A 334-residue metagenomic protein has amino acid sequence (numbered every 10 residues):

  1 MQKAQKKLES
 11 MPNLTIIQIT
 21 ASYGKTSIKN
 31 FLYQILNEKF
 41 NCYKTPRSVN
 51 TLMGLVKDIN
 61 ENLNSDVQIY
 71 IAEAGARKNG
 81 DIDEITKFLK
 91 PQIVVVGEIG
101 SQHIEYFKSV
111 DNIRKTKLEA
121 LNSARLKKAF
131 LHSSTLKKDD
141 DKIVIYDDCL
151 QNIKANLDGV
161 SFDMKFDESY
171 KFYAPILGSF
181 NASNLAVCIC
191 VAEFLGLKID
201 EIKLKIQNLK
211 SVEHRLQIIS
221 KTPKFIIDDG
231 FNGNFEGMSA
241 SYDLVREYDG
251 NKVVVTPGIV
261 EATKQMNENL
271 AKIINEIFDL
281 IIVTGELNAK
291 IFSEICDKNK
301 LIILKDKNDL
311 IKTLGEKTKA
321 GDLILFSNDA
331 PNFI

Functional and structural regions predicted by a protein language model:
M1-S133, K137-D140, K312, E316: Phosphate-binding loop of NTP-binding sites
I19, E73, I85, G97 (+8 more regions): Residue-level signal for inorganic ion chemistry
T26-N30, K154-S169: Acidic-glycine-rich active-site phosphate/pyrophosphate-binding loop
F88-S101, L136-K138, Y173-S211, S239 (+2 more regions): A conserved, hydrophobic alpha-helical segment in the catalytic core of large ATP/adenylate-utilizing enzymes
L131-K137, C149, G285-A289: Short, polar loop motifs at secondary-structure junctions
D140-K154, I295-L304: Active-site regions of enzymes building and remodeling cell-envelope glycoconjugates
L157-V160, I176-V187, S211-R215, N234 (+1 more regions): Short glycine/threonine-rich catalytic loop with a Thr-x-Gly-x-Asp
E193-D200, L204-I334: ATP-dependent carboxylate-amine ligase
